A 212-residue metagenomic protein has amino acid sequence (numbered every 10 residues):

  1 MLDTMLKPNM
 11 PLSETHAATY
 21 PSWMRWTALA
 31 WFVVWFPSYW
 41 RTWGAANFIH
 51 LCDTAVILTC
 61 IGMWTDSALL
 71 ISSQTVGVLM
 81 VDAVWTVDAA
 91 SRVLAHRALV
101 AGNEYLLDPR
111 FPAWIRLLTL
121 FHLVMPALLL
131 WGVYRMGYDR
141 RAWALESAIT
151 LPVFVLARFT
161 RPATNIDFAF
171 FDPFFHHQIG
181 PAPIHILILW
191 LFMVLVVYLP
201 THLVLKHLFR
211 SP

Functional and structural regions predicted by a protein language model:
M10-T27: N-terminal membrane topogenic signal
E14-A17, G62-Q74, Y134-W143: Membrane-interface helix-boundary motifs at transmembrane edges
A30-P37, V78-A89, I149-T160: Aromatic-anchored segments of alpha-helical transmembrane domains
F36-A45: Short, hydrophobic transmembrane alpha-helix segments
A55-W64, F121-G132, L189-L203: Hydrophobic cores of alpha-helical transmembrane segments in multi-pass inner/ER membrane proteins, independent
V76, V84-I149: Membrane-proximal helix-loop-helix units in multi-pass membrane proteins
T160-Y198: Membrane-interface transmembrane-helix boundary segments in multi-pass integral membrane proteins
T201-P212: Membrane-interface capping segments at transmembrane-helix boundaries
